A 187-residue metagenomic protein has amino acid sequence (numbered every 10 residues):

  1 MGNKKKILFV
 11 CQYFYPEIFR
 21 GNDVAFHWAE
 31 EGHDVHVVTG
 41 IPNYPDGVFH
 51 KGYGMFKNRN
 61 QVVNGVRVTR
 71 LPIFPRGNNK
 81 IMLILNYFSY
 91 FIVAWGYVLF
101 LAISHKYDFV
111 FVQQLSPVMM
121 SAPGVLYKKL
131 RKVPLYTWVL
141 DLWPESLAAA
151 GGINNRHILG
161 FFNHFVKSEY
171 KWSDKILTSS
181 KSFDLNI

Functional and structural regions predicted by a protein language model:
M1-N64: N-terminal subdomain of nucleotide-sugar transferases
K6, D108-F109, K175: Structural motif
I18, I84-V98, F109-V133, T137-L140: An aromatic- and histidine-rich active-site surface loop
T39-A102: A conserved catalytic-core segment of Leloir-type glycosyltransferases
N79-L83, L147-G152: Short acidic, glycine/proline-rich loop/turn micro-motifs
Q114, S180-K181: Helix N-cap/beta->alpha junction signal
M119, L126-L130, H157-I176: Membrane-proximal helix-turn-helix segments that form the acceptor-binding/catalytic region of lipid-linked
W172, L177-T178, D184-I187: Helix-loop-beta element that forms the nucleotide-linked donor phosphate-binding surface in glycosyltransferases
